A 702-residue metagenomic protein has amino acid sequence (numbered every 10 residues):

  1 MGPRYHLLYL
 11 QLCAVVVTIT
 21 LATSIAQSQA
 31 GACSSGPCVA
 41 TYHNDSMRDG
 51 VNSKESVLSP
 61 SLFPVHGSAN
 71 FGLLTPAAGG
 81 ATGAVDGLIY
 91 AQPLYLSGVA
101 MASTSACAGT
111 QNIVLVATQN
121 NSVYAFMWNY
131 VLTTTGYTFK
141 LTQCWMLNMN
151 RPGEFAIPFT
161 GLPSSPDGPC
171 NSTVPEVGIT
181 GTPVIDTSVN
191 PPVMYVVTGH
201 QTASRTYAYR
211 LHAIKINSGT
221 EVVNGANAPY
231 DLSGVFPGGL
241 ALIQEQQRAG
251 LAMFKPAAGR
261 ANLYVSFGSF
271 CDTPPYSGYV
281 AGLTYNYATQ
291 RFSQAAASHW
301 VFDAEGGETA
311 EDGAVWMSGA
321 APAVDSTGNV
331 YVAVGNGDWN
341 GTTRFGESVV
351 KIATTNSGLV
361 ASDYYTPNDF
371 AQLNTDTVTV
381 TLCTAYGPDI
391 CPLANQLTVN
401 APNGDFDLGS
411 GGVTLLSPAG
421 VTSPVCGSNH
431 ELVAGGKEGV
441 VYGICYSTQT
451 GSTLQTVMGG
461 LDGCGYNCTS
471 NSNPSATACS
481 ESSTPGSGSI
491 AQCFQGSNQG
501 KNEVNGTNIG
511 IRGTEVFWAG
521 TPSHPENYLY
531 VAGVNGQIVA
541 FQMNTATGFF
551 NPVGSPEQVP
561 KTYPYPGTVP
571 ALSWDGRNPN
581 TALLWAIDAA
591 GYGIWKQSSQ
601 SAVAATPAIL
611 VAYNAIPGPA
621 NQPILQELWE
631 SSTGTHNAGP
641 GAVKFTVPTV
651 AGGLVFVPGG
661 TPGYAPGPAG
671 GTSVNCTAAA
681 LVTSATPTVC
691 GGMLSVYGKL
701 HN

Functional and structural regions predicted by a protein language model:
M1-A32: Sec-dependent, cleavable N-terminal signal peptides
I25-S46: Boundary/junction segments of secreted and surface-exposed precursor proteins
G31-S35, S53-G87, A100-T110, N121-T173 (+7 more regions): Extracytoplasmic/lumenal domain signature
T118: Non-catalytic DNA-binding core/recognition domains of DNA-processing enzymes
